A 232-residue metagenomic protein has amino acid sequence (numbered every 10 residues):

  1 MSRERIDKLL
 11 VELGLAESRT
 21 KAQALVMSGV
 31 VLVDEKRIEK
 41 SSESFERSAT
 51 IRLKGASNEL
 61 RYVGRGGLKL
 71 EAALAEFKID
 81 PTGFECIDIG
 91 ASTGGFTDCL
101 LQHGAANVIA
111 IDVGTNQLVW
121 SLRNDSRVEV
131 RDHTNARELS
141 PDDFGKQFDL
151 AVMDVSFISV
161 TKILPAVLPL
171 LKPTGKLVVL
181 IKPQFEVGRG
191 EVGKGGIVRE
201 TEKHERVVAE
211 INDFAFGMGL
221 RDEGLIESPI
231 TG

Functional and structural regions predicted by a protein language model:
M1-A49, E85: A basic, amphipathic helix-loop patch mediating RNA/tRNA/ribosome contacts
G66-F84: Conserved alpha-helix/loop element of class I SAM-dependent methyltransferases that forms part of the SAM/SAH-binding
T82-S92: Conserved class I S-adenosyl-L-methionine
T93-G104: Conserved SAM-binding loop of SAM-dependent methyltransferases across substrates and taxa, primarily the Class I
I109-K162: S-adenosyl-L-methionine
T161-V178: A short glycine-rich, Lys/Arg-flanked "PGG" loop and its adjoining helix->strand segment in the class I
T174-G188: Conserved beta-strand signature within the Rossmann-like core of class I S-adenosyl-L-methionine
L220-I230: Conserved S-adenosyl-L-methionine
